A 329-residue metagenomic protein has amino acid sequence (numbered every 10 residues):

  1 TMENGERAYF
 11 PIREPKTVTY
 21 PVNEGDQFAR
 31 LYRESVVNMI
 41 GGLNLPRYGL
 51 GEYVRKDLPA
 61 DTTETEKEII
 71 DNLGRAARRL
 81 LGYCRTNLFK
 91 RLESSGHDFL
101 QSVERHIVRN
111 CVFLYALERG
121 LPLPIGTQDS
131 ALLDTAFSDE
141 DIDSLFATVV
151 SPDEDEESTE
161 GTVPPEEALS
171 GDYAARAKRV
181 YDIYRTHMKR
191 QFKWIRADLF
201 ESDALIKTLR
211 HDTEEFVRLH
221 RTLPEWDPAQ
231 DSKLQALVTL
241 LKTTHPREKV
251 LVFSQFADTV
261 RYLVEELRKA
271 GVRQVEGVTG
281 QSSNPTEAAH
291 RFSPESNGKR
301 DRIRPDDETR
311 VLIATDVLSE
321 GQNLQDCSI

Functional and structural regions predicted by a protein language model:
T1, V238, S293-N297, Q322-Q325: RecA-like P-loop NTPase motor core of helicase/translocase proteins
T1-Q281, V317: Helicase motor interdomain insertion/brace
R247-E248, A270-Q274, D307-T309, Q325-I329: Short glycine-/polar-rich loops that comprise or flank the Walker A/P-loop and associated switch/sensor motifs
V260-V264, R300-D306, L312-S328: SF2 helicase motor core recognition
Q274-T315: Conserved helicase ATPase core of P-loop NTP-dependent helicases/translocases
